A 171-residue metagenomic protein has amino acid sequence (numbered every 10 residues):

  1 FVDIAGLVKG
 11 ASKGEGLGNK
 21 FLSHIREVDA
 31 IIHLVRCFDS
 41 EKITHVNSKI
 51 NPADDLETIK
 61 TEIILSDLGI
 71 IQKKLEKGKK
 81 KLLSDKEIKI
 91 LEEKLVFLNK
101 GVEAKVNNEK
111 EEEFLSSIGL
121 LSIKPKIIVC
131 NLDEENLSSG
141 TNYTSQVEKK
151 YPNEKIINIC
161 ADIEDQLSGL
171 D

Functional and structural regions predicted by a protein language model:
F1-H33, C37-K60, N108-I118: Switch II of P-loop NTPase G domains
F1-I4, L68, I123: ATP/adenylate-binding site constellation spanning eukaryotic-like Ser/Thr protein kinases, ABC-transporter
G10, I43, K74, S138 (+1 more regions): Active-site-proximal flexible loops/turns
V35-I43, L65-K73, K150-K155, L170: Short, compositionally biased low-complexity segments
A53, T58-E93: Extended, highly charged alpha-helical segments
K77-D171: C-terminal-of-GTPase-core extension/linker across diverse P-loop GTPases
